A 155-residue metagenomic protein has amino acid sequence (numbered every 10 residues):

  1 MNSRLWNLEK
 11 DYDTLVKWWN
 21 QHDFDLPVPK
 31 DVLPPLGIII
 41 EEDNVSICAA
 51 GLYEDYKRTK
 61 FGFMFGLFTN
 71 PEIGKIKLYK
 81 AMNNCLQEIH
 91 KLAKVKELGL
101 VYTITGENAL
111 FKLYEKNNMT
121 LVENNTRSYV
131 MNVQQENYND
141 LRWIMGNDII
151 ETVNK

Functional and structural regions predicted by a protein language model:
M1-V28, D140-K155: Short amphipathic alpha-helix that is part of the acyltransferase structural core
S3, S46, G62, E88 (+1 more regions): Generic alpha-helical hydrophobic packing signal
H22, L26, L92, K96 (+1 more regions): Solvent-exposed amphipathic alpha-helical surface segments
L26-C48: A short helix-loop-beta-strand connector motif used in the catalytic cores of GNAT acetyltransferases and, in some
K30-V32, Y56, G106: A short beta-turn/loop motif at secondary-structure boundaries
I39, V45-D55, K60-G66: Conserved beta-strand in the GNAT
E42, K94, Y102-K155: Terminal substrate-recognition subdomain of acyl/acetyltransferases
K60-N118, N124: Acyl-donor binding region in acyl/amide transferases
